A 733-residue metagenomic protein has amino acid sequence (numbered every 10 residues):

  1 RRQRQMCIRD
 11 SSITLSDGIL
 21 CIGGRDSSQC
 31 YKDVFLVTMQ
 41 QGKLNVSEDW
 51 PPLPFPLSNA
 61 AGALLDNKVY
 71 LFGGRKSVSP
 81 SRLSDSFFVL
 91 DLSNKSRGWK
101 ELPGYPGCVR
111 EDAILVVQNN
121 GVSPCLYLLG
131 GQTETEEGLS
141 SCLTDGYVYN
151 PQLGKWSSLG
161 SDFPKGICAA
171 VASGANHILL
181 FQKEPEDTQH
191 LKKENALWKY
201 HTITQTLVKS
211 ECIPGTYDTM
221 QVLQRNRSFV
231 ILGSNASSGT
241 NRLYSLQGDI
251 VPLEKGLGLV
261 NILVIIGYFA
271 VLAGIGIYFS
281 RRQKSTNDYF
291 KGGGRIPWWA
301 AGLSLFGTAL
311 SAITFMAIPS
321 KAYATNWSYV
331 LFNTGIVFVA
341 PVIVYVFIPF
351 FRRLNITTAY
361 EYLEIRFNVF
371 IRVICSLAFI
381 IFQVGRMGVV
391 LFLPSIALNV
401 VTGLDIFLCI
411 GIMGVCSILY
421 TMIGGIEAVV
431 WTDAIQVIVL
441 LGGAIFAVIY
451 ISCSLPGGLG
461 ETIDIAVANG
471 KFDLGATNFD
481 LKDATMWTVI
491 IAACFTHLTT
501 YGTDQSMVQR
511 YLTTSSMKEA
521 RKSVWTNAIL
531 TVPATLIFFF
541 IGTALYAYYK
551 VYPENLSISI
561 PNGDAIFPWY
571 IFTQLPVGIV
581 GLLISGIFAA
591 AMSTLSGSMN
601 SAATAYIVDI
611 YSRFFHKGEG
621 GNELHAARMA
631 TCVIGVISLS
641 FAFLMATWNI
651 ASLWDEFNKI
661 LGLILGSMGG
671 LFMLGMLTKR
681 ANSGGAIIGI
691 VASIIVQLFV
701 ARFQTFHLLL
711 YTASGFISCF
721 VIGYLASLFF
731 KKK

Functional and structural regions predicted by a protein language model:
R2, S47-P51, K100-G104, S157-G160 (+1 more regions): A short beta-strand motif characteristic of beta-propeller blades
Q3-I8: Short, small-residue-biased leader/transition segments that mark boundaries at the very start of proteins
R9-S12, P56-G62, E111-V116, I167-V171 (+1 more regions): Beta-propeller and closely related beta-sheet repeat lectin domains
L15-C30, M39, L65-S84, P103-G104 (+5 more regions): Glycine-centered tight turns/hairpins at beta-strand boundaries that repeat across beta-rich repeat domains
K32-Q41, S84-N94, S141-Q152, K193-T204 (+1 more regions): Beta-propeller blade signature
G160, P164-C168, T206-Q224: Conserved blade-ending motifs and adjacent loop-strand segments that build the rim/top face of beta-propeller domains
T216-K255: Blade-level signature of beta-propeller repeat domains, shared across WD40, Kelch, NHL, RCC1 and BNR/Asp-box propellers
V251-K733: Membrane-embedded helix-loop-helix hairpins and adjacent transmembrane boundary segments in multi-pass transporters
